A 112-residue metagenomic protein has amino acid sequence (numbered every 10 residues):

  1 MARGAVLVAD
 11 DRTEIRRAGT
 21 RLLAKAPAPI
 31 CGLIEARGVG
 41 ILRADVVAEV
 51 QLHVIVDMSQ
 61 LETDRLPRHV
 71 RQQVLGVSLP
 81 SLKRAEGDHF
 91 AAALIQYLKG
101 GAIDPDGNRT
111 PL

Functional and structural regions predicted by a protein language model:
M1-D10, R16-R21, A28-P29, D88-L112: Hydrophobic N-terminal alpha-helices or hydrophobic patches in metabolic proteins across all domains of life
A2-Q60: Conserved nucleotide-sensing/catalytic segment adjacent to the nucleotide-binding pocket in NTP-handling enzymes
E49-L112: Conserved NTP phosphate-binding and transfer environment spanning the P-loop NTPase/kinase superfamily
